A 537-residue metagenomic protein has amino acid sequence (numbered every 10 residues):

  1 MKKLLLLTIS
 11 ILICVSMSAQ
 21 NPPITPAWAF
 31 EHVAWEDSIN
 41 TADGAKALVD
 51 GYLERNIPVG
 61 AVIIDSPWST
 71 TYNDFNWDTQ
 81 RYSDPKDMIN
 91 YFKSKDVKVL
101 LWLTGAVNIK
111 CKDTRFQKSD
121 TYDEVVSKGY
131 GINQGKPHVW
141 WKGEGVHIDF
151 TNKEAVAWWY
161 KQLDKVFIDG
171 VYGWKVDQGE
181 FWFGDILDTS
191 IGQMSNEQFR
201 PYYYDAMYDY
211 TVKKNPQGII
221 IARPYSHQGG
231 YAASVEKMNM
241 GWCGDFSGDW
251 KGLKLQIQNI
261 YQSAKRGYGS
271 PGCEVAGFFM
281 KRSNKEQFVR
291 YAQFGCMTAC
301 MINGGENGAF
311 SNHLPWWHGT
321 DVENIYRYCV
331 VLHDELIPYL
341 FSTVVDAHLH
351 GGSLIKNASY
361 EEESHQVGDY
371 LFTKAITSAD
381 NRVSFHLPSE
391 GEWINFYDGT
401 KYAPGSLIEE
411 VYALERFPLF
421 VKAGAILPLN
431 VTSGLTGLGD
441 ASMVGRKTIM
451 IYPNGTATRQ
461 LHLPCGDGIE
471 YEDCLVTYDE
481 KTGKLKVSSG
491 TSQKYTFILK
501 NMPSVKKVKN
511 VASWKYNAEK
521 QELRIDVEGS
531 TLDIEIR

Functional and structural regions predicted by a protein language model:
M1-A19: Bacterial Sec-dependent N-terminal signal peptides
S18-R416: Catalytic-domain carbohydrate-binding cleft regions of carbohydrate-active enzymes
A379, A413, G468-E472, T491-Q493 (+1 more regions): Residues that act as N-cap/strand-start positions at coil-to-secondary-structure junctions
H386-D398, I498-S513: Solvent-exposed beta-hairpin/edge-strand motifs
P388-S389, S488-Q493, D526-L532: Secondary-structure transition/turn motif
G405-I451, A518-R537: C-terminal beta-strand-rich structural cap/linker in extracellular carbohydrate-active enzymes
A423-V511: Accessory, solvent-exposed terminal regions and/or long lumenal/extracellular loops of proteins
K481-S489, K515-E528: Generic recognition of long tandem-repeat/solenoid scaffolds
